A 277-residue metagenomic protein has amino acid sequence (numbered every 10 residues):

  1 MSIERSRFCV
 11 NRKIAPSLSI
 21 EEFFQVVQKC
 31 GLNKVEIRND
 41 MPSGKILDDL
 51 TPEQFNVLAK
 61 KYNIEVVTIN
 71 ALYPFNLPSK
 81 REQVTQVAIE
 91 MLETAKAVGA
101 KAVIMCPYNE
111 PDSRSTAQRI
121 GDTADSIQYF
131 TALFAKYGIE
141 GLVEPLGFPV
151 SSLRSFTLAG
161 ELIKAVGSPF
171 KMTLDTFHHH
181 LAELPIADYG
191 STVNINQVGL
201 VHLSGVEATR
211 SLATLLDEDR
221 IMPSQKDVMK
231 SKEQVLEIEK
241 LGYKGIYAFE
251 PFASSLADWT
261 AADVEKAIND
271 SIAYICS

Functional and structural regions predicted by a protein language model:
M1-K101, A135, S168-K171, N196-V198 (+4 more regions): N-terminal pre-domain/capping segments
S6, K34-V35, Y129-V228: Acidic/histidine-rich catalytic cores of soluble enzymes
R12-I20, R38-P52, P74-V84, P111-S115 (+4 more regions): Acidic-and-aromatic substrate-binding clefts and catalytic sites of carbohydrate-active enzymes
E21-E22, K60-K61, L77-K171, D258 (+1 more regions): Active-site acidic/histidine proton-transfer and metal-coordination neighborhood in alpha/beta enzyme cores
E36-I37, V67-N70, K101-P107, G141-E144 (+1 more regions): Short beta-strand segments at enzyme active-site cores
Q197-G199, Y243-Y247: A short pocket-lining beta-strand/turn micro-motif at the edge of beta-sheets
K226-K240: A short, acidic, amphipathic alpha-helical segment used as a generic capping/interface helix at domain edges
A248-E265: A short, acidic, flexible beta-alpha connecting loop/helix-capping segment that sits on the rim of active
